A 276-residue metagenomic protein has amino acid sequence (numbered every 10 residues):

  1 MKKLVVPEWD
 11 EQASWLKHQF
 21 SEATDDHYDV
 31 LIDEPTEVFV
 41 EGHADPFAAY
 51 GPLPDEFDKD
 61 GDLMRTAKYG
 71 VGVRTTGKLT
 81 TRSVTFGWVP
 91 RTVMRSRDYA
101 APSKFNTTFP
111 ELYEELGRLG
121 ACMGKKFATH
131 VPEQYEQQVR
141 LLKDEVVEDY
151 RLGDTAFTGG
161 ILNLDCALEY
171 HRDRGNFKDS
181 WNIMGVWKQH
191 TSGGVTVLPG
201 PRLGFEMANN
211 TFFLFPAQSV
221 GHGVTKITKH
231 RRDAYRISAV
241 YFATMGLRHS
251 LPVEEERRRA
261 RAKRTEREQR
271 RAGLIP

Functional and structural regions predicted by a protein language model:
M1-I183, G204-F205, T225, K229-P276: Fe(II)/2-oxoglutarate oxygenase catalytic core
S180, T191-G193, S219: Coil-to-beta-strand transition motifs
G185, F205-G221: Conserved metal-binding segment of the jelly-roll/cupin
W187-A208: A short beta-strand-loop-beta hairpin characteristic of the jelly-roll/cupin
T196, F215, G221-K229: Short beta-strand His + acidic residue motifs that chelate non-heme Fe in jelly-roll/DSBH and cupin folds
P199, F215-P216, F242: Generic beta-strand/beta-sheet core signal
